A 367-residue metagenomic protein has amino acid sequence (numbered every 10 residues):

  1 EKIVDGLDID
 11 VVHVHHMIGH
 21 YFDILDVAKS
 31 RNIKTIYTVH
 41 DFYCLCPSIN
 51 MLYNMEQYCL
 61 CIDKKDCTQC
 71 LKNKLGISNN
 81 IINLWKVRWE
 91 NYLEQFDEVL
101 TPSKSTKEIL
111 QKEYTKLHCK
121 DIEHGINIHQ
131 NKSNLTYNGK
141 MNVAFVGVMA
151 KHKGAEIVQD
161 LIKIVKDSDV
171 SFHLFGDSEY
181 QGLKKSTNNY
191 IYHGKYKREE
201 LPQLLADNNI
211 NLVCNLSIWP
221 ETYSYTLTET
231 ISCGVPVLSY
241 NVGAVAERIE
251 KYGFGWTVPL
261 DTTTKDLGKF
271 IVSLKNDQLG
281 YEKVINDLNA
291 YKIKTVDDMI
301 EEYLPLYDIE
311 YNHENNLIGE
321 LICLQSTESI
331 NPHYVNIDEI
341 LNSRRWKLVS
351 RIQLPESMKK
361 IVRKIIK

Functional and structural regions predicted by a protein language model:
C59-E98: Membrane-proximal helix-turn-helix segments that form the acceptor-binding/catalytic region of lipid-linked
N91, Q95, K107-I126, G319: Helix-loop-beta element that forms the nucleotide-linked donor phosphate-binding surface in glycosyltransferases
Y137-K153, Q159-I162: Conserved donor-binding/catalytic core segment of Leloir-type glycosyltransferases
Y180-D207: Nucleotide-activated donor-binding/catalytic signature segment of Leloir-type glycosyltransferases, i.e., the conserved
L212-N215, P236-S239: Short hydrophobic beta-strand element within catalytic cores of glycosyltransferases and related nucleotide-activated
C214-Y225, A246-E247: Nucleotide-sugar-dependent
E247-S273: Change "using UDP/GDP/dTDP sugars" to "using nucleotide sugars
N312-K367: Boundary detector for helix-to-coil junctions that initiate low-complexity/charged tails
